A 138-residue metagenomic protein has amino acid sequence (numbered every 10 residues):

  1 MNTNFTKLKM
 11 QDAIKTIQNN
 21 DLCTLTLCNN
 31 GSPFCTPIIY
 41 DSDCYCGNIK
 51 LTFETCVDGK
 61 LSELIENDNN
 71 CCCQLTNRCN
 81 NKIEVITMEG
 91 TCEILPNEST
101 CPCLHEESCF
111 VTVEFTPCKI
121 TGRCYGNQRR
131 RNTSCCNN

Functional and structural regions predicted by a protein language model:
M1-N19: Extreme N-terminal tail/first-helix region
K7, L27-N29, L75-N81: A short, aromatic/hydrophobic, helix- or strand-capping loop or linear motif that either lines the entrance/gate
I17-D21, N67-N70: A short, compositionally biased
Q18-N19, S32-F34, V85, E106: Short solvent-exposed loop/turn micro-motifs enriched in small/polar/acidic residues
N20-V57, E63, Q74: Short beta-strand segments
Y45-N48, C56-K119: Short, structured beta-strand-loop surface elements
G122-N138: Mixed-charge, glycine-accented linear interaction segment located at domain edges/termini
